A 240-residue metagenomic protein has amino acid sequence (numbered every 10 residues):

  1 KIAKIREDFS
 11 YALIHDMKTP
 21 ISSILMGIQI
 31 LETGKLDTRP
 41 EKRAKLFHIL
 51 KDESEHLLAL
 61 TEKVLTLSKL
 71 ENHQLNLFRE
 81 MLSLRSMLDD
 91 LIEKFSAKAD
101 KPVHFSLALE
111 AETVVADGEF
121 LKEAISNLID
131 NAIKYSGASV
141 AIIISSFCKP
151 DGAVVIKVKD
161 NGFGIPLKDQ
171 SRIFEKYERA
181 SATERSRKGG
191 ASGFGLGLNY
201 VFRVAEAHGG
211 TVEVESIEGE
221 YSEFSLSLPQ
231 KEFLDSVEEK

Functional and structural regions predicted by a protein language model:
D52-L57: Short alpha-helical segment of the dimerization/phosphotransfer core of two-component systems
N72-L77, T113-A116: Conserved micro-motifs of the catalytic ATP-binding
F78-E93, K122: A conserved beta-strand-to-alpha-helix junction within the catalytic ATP-binding
A132-I133: Short helix-loop "hinge" at the ATP-lid/N-box region of the Bergerat-fold HATPase_c
S139-G152: Short beta-strand/loop element within the Bergerat-fold HATPase_c
I165-E178, A182: Short conserved segment of the HATPase_c
